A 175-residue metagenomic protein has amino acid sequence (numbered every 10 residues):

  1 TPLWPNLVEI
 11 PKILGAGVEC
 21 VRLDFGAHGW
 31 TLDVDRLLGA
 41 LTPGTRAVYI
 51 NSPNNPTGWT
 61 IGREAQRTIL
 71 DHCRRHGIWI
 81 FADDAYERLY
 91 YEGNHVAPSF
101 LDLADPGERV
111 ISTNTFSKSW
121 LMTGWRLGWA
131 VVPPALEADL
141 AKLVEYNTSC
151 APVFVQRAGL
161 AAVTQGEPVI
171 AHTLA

Functional and structural regions predicted by a protein language model:
T1-V18: Substrate-binding/gating loop at the entrance of the active-site cleft, primarily in PLP-dependent aminotransferase-like
L7, I69, F100: Aromatic/hydrophobic pocket-lining residues that form π-stacking "cages" and hydrophobic walls in ligand
E19, L23-N94: Active-site phosphate-binding strand-loop segment of PLP-dependent enzymes
E19-V21, F100, T113: Hydrophobic residues at beta-strand termini and immediately following loops that shape nucleotide-binding pockets
N94-F100: A short helix/loop element that forms part of the nucleotide-sugar donor recognition site in Leloir-type
L103, E108-L174: Conserved core segment of the aminotransferase class I/II
